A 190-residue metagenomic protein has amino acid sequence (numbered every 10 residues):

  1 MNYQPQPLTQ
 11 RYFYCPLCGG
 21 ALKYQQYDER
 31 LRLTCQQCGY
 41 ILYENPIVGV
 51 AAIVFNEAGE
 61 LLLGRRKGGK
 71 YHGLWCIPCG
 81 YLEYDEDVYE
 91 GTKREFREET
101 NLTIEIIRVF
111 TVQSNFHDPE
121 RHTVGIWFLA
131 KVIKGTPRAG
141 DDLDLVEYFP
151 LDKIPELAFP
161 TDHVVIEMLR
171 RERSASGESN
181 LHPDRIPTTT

Functional and structural regions predicted by a protein language model:
M1-R11, E156, M168-S176, H182-T190: A broadly conserved sequence feature marking short terminus-proximal activation segments in nucleic acid-centric
N2-P5, N56-E98: Conserved Nudix-box catalytic region and its N-terminal flanking loop in Nudix hydrolases and closely related
Q4-A51: Acidic, metal-coordinating catalytic segment for phosphate/diphosphate chemistry, firing primarily on the Nudix
L17, T34, L62, C76 (+1 more regions): Conserved beta-strand segments that form the floor/walls of ligand-binding pockets within enzyme and binding domains
R30, N45-V50, K70-H72, I77 (+1 more regions): Short connector loops at helix/strand junctions that flank enzyme active sites, especially segments positioning acidic
Q37-L61, Y81, V112: Conserved N-terminal beta-strand and adjoining loop/helix that marks the start of the Nudix/MutT-like hydrolase domain
V54-F55, L63, A130, Y148: Conserved hydrophobic "DFG−1" position in protein kinase catalytic cores
L82-I106, V112-M168, G177: Unchanged
